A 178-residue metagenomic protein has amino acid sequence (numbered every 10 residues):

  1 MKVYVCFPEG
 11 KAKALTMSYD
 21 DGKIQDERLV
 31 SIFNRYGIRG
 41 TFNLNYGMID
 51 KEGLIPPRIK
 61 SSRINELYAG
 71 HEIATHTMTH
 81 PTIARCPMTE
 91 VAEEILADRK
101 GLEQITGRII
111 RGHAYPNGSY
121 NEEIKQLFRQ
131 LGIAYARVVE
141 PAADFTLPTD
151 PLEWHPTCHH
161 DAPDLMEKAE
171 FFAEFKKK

Functional and structural regions predicted by a protein language model:
M1-S31, A92, L96, E103-R108 (+1 more regions): C-terminal active-site subregion of NodB/CE4 polysaccharide deacetylases
N34-I124, P141-W154, C158, K178: Metal-dependent polysaccharide deacetylase catalytic core of the NodB/CE4 family, i.e., the active-site-bearing domain
